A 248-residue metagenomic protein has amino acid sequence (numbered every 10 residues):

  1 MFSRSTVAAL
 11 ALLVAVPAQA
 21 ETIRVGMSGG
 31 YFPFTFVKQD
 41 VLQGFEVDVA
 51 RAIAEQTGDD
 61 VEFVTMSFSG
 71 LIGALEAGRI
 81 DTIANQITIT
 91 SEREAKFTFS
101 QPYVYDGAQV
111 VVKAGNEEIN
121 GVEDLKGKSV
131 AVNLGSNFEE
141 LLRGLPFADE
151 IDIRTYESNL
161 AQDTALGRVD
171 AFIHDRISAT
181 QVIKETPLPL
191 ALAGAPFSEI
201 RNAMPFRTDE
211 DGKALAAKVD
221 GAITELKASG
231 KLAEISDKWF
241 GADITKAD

Functional and structural regions predicted by a protein language model:
E21-I87, A95, I153, S229: Extracytoplasmic small-molecule ligand-binding "clamshell" domains of the periplasmic binding protein/Venus flytrap
R24, G58-D60, A77-N85, K128-S129 (+3 more regions): Alpha-to-beta junction loops
S28, Y105-V112, K184-D220, A242-D248: Periplasmic-binding protein-like
G29-F32, L42-E55, Q109-Y156, R176-S178: Bilobed "Venus flytrap"/periplasmic-binding protein-like clamshell domains and structurally analogous long
D48-Q56, N116, E123, S129 (+2 more regions): Extended ligand-binding regions for polar small-molecule ligands
D60, N137-I153, A191-A193, I223-D248: Ligand-binding clefts/hinges and TM-proximal coupling segments of bilobed small-molecule sensing domains
F63-G73, E117, D152-L166, I177 (+1 more regions): Short helix-initiation/N-cap motifs at beta->coil->alpha
G70-G73, N85-A95, L141-G144, D170-E199: A ligand-binding cleft/hinge motif common to bilobed small-molecule-binding domains
